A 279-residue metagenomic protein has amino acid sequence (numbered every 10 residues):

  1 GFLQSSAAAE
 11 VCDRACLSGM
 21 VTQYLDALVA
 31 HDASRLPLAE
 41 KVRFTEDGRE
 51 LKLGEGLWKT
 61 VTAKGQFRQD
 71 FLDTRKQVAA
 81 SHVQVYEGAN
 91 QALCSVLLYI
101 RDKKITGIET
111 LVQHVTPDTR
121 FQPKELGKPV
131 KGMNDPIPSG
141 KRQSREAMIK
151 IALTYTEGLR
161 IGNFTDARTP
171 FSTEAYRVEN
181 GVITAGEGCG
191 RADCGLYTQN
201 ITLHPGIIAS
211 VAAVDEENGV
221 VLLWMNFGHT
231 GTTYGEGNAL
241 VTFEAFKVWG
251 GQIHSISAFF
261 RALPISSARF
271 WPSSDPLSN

Functional and structural regions predicted by a protein language model:
A7-N279: C-terminal and inter-domain tail/linker signature
